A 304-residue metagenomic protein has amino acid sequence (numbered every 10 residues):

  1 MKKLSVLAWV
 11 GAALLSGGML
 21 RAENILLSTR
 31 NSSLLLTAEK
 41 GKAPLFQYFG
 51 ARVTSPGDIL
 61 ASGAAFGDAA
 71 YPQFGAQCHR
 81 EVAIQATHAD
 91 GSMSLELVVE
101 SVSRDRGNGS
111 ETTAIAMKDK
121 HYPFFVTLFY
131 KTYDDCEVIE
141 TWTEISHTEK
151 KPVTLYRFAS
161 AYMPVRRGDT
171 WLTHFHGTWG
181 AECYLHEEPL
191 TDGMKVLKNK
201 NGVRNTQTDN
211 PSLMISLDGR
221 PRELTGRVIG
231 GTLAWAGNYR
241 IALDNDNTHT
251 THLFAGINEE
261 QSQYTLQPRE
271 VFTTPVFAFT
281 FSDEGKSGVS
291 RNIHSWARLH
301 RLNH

Functional and structural regions predicted by a protein language model:
M1-E23: Bacterial Sec-dependent N-terminal signal peptides
A22-N24, N247-Q267: Short acidic, Pro/Gly- and aromatic-enriched capping/linker segments at domain boundaries
E23-L36, K42-D244, E260: Polysaccharide-binding surfaces and accessory modules of carbohydrate-active proteins
T273, V289-H304: An acidic-aromatic substrate-binding cleft motif
T280-R291: Short, Lys/Arg- and Gly-enriched loop/turn segments at beta-strand edges
